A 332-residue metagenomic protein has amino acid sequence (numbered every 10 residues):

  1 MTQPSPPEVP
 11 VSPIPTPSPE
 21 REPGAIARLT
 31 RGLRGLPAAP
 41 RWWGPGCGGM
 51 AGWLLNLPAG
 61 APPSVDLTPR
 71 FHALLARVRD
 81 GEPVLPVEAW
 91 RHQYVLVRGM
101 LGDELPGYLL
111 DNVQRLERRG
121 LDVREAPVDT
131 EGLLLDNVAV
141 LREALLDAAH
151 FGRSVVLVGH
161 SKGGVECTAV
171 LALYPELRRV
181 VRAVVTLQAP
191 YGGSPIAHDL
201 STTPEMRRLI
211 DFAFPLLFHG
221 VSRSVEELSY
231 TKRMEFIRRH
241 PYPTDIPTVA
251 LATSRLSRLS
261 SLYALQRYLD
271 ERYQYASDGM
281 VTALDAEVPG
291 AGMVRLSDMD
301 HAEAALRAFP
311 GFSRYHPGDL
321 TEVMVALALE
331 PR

Functional and structural regions predicted by a protein language model:
M1-G107, R118-R119, D147: Flexible, membrane-associating and regulatory peripheral segments of lipid-active enzymes
L85-V155, L209-P215: Active-site catalytic motif of lipid deacylating hydrolases and related acyltransferases
V95, R124, A183-V185, V249-L251 (+1 more regions): Hydrophobic/aromatic beta-strand patches that form the interior of the parallel beta-sheet core in alpha/beta enzyme
V97-M100, A189, T253: Glycine-rich His-Gly loop
D103-L105, L133, E166, G192-I196 (+3 more regions): Short catalytic/ligand-binding loop motif for oxyanion handling, primarily in non-cytosolic enzymes, centered on
D111-Q114, L173-E176, S201-P204, R267-Y268 (+1 more regions): Glycine-rich, phosphate-binding/catalytic loops in enzymes
V123, A139-H240: Serine-dependent carboxylesterase/thioesterase catalytic core of lipase-like alpha/beta-hydrolase/SGNH enzymes
T244-R332: C-terminal catalytic-base region of ester-bond hydrolases, centering on the histidine of the charge-relay
